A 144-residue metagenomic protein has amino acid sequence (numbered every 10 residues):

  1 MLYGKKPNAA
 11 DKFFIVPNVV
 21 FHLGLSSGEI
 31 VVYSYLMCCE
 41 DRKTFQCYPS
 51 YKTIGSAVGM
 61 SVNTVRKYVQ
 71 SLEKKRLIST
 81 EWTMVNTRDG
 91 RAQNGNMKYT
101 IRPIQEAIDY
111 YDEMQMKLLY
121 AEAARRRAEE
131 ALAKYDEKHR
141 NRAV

Functional and structural regions predicted by a protein language model:
M1-G4, K74, M97-V144: Charged low-complexity intrinsically disordered patches
M1-L2, P7-N8, R42-K43: Short leucine-rich amphipathic alpha-helices used at interfaces
N8, V62, E122-A123: General helical secondary-structure elements
A9-G24: Short, Lys/Arg-enriched N-terminal segment that forms or immediately precedes the first helix of a structured domain
F21-L23, S27-E29, C38-M97: Winged helix-turn-helix DNA-binding recognition segment
